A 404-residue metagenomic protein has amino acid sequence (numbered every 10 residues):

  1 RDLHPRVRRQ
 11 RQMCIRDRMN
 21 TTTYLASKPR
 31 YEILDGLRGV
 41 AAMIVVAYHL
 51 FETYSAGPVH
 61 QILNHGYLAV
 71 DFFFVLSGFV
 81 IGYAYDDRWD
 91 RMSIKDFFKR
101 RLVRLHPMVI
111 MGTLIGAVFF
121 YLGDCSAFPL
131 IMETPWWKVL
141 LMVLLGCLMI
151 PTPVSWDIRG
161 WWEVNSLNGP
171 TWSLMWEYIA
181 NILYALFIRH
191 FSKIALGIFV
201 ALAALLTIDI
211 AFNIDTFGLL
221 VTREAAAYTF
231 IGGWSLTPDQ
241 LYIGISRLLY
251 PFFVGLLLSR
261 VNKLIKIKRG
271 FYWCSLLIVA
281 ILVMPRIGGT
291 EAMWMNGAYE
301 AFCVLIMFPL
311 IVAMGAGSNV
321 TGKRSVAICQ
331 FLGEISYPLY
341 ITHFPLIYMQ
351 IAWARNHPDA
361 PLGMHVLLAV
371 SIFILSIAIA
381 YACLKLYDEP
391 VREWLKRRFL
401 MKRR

Functional and structural regions predicted by a protein language model:
R1-D17, L332: Single conserved hydrophobic/aromatic residue that forms the stacking wall/gate of nucleotide- or nucleobase-binding
M13, L34, D96-F97, L105 (+2 more regions): Alpha-helical transmembrane segments and their helix-entry boundary regions
C14, V40, F51, F73 (+2 more regions): Active-site His/Glu-centered metal-binding helix of metallohydrolases
N20-L34, V40-G66, G82-K95, T152-W162 (+3 more regions): Alpha-helical transmembrane segments in multi-pass integral membrane proteins
K28, R91-P107, F128-W137, I182: Membrane-interfacial loop-to-helix junctions in multi-pass inner-membrane proteins
F74-A84: Central hydrophobic cores of alpha-helical transmembrane segments in multi-pass inner-membrane proteins across all
A84, H106-Y178, T207-D239, C303-A316: Membrane-interface helix-loop-helix regions
R101, L105-V109, I335-T342: Loop-to-transmembrane-helix entry motif
